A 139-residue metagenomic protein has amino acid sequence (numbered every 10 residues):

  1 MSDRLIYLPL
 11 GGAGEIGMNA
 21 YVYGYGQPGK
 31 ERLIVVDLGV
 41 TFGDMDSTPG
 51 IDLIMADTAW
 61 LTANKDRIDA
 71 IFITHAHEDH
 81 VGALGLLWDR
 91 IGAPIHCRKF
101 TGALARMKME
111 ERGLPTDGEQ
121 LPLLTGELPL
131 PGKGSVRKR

Functional and structural regions predicted by a protein language model:
M1, R112-D117, P129-P131: Short, conserved catalytic or adaptor-binding loops enriched in Gly and charged residues
S2-R4, D66-R67: A short, charged/proline- and glycine-enriched loop that marks the coil->beta-strand transition at the N-terminal
D3-G11, E15-G29, E127-R139: Catalytic core of the metallo-beta-lactamase
R4, E78-V81, K99: Conserved structured core elements
A13-M18, Y25-I73, L86-A93, C97-G118: Pre-active-site segment of Zn-dependent metallo-hydrolases
H75-A83, L87, L123-L124, L128 (+1 more regions): Hydrophobic alpha-helical bundles that form the membrane domains of multi-pass transporters
G118-T125, R137: Short acidic-hydrophobic, aromatic-tinged amphipathic segments that line or gate anion-handling sites
